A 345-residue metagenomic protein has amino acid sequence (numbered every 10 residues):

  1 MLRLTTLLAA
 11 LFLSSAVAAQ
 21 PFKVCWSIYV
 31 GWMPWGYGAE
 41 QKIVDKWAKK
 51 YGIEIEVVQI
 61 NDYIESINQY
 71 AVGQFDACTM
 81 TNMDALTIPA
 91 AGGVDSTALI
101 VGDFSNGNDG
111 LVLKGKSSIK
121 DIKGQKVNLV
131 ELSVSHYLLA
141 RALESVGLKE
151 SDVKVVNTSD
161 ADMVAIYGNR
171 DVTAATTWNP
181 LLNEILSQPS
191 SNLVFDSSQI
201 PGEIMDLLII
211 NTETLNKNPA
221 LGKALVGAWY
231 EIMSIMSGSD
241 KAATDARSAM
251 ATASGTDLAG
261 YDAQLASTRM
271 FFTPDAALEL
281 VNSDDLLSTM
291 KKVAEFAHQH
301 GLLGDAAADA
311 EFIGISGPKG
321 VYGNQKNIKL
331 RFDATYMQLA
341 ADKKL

Functional and structural regions predicted by a protein language model:
M1-T6: Bacterial N-terminal signal peptides that target proteins for export
L13-A16: N-terminal signal peptide c-region/cleavage motif recognized by signal peptidases
Q20-N157, I166-N169, T173-N179, G202 (+1 more regions): Short, glycine-/small- and polar/acidic-enriched structural segments that line small-molecule recognition paths
A48, Q74, T79, P89-G92 (+7 more regions): Sec/Tat-exported extracytoplasmic proteins
N61-I64, L129-Y137, A161, T176 (+3 more regions): Soluble non-cytosolic domains of exported or imported proteins
V155, D162-L258: Pocket-lining segment of extracytoplasmic ligand-binding domains
N218-A306: Secondary-structure end/capping motifs
V293-L345: Conserved C-terminal helix/tail region of periplasmic/extracytoplasmic solute-binding proteins
